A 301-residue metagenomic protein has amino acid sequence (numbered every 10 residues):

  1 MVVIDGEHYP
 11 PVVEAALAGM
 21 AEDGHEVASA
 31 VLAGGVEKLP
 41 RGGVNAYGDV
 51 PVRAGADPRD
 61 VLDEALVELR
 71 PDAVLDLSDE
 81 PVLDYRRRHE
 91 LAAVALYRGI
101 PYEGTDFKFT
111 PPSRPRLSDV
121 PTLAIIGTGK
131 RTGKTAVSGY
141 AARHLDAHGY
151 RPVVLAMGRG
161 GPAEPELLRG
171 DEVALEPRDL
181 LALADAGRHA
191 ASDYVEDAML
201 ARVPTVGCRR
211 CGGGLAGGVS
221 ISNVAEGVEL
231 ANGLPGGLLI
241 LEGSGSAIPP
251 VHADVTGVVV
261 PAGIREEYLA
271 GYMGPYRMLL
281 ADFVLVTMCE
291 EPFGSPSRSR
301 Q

Functional and structural regions predicted by a protein language model:
M1-R88, A93-V94, R114-A124, R143-Q301: Flexible phosphate-sensing "switch/lid" loops adjacent to ATP/NTP-binding sites across phosphate-transfer
L96-F107: N-terminal pre-Walker A segment at the start of P-loop NTPase domains
T110: Short loop/turn elements that flank and shape the SAM/SAH-binding pocket of Class I
I126-T128: Residues at the beta-strand->loop junction immediately N-terminal to the Walker
T132-G133: Conserved glycine(s) of the Walker
A136-V137: Hydrophobic positions on the alpha1 helix immediately C-terminal to the Walker A/P-loop
